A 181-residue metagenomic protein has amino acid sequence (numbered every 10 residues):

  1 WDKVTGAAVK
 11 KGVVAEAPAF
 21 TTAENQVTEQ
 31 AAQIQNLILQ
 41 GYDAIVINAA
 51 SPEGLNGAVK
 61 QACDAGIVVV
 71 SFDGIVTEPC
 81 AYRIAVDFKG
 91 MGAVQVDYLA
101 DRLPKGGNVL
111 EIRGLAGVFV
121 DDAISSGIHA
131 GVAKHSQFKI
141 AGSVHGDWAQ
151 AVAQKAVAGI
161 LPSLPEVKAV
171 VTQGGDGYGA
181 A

Functional and structural regions predicted by a protein language model:
W1-A181: A residue-level marker of the well-folded mature domains of exported/periplasmic proteins
